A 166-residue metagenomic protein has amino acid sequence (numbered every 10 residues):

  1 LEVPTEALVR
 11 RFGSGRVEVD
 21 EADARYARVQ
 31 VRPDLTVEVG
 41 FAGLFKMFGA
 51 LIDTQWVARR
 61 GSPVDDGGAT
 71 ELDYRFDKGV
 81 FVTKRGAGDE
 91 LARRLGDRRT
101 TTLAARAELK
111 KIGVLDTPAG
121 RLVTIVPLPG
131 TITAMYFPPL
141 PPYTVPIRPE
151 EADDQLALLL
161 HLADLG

Functional and structural regions predicted by a protein language model:
L1-L91: Soluble extramembrane domains of integral membrane proteins
G49-I52, G61-G166: Charged, low-complexity intrinsically disordered regions
